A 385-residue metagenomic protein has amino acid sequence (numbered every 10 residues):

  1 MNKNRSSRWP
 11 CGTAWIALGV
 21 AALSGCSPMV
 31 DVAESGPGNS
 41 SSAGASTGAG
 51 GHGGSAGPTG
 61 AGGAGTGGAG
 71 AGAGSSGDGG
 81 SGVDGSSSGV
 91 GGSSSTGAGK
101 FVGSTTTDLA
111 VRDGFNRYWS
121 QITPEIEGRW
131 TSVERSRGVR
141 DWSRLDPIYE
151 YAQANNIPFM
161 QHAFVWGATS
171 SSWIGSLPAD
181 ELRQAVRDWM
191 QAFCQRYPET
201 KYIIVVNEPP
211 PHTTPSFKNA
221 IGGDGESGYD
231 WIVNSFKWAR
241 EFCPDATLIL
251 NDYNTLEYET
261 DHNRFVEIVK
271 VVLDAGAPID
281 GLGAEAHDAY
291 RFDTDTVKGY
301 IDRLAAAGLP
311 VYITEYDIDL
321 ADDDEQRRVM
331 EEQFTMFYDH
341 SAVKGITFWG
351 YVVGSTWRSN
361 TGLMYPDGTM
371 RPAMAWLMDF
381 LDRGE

Functional and structural regions predicted by a protein language model:
N2-I16: Bacterial N-terminal signal peptides that target proteins for export
N2-K3, L18-T96: Ser/Thr-rich, Pro/Gly/Ala-heavy low-complexity intrinsically disordered linkers and tails of secreted extracellular
S94-E127: Boundary/entry segment of secreted carbohydrate-active catalytic domains
G97-V102, Y118-S120, N155-F159, Y197-Y202 (+4 more regions): Short, well-ordered coil/turn segments that N-cap beta-strands
L109-D113, P215-F217, Y258-A275, D293-I301: Distinct, well-ordered alpha-helical segments
R117-R135, S143-E257, L320: Substrate-binding cleft and catalytic face of glycoside hydrolase catalytic domains, especially the flexible beta-alpha
W119-E127, K201, N207, A246-D252 (+2 more regions): Aromatic- and acid-rich polysaccharide-binding/catalytic face of secreted or lumenal carbohydrate-active enzymes
V133-S136, S172-G175, A185, A192 (+5 more regions): Aromatic-rich peripheral "rim/lid" segments of glycoside hydrolase catalytic domains that contact and position glycan
